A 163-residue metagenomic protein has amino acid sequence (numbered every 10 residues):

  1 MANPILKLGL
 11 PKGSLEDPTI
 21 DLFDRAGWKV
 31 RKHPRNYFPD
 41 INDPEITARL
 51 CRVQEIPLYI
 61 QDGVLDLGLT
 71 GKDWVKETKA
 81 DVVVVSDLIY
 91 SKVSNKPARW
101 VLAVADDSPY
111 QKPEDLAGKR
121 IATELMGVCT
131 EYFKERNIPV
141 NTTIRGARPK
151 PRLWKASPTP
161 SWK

Functional and structural regions predicted by a protein language model:
M1-K163: Domain-level signature for soluble enzymes in the chorismate/prephenate branch of the shikimate pathway
